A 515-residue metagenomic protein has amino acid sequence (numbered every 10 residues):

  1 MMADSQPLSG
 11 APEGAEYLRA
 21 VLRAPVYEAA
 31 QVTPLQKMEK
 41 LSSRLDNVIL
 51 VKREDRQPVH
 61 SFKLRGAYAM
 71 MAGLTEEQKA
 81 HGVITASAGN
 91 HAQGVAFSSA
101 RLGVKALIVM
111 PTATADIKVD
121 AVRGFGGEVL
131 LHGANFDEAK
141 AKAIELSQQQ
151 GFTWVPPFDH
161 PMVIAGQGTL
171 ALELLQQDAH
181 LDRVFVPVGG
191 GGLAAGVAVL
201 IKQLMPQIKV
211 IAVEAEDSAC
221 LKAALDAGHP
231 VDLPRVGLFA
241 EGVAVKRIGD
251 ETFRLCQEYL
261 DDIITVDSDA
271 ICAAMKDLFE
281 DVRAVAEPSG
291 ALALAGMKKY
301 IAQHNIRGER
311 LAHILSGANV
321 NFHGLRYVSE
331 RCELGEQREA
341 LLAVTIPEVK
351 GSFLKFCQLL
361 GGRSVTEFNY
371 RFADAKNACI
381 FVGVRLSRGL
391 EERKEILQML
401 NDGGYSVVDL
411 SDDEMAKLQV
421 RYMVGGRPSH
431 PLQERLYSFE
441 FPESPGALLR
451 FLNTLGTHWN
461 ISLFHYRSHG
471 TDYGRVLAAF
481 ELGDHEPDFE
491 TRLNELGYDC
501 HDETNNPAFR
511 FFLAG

Functional and structural regions predicted by a protein language model:
M1-A447, F451-G515: PLP-dependent amino-acid enzyme catalytic core
